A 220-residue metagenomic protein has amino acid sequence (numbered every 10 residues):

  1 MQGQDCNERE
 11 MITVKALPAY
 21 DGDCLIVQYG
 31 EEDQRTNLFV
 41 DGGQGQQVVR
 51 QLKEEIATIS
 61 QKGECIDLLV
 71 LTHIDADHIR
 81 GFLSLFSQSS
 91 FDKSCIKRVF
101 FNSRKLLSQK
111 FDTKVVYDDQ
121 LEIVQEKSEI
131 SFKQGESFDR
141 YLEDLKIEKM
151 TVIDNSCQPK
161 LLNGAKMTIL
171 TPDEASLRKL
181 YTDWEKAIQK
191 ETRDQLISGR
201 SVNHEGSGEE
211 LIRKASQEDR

Functional and structural regions predicted by a protein language model:
Q2, C6-M11, Q88-R220: Flexible, acidic/histidine-containing loops and adjacent segments that form or flank the divalent-metal
N7-K62: Conserved beta-strand hairpin/beta-sheet module of binuclear metal-dependent hydrolase folds, prominently
K15-L17, L38, V70, F100 (+1 more regions): Hydrophobic/aromatic beta-strand patches that form the interior of the parallel beta-sheet core in alpha/beta enzyme
D21-D23, Q46-Q47, I74-R80, L106-L107 (+1 more regions): Active-site environment of divalent metal-dependent phosphoester hydrolases
I26-V27, H78-S84, K110-T113: A short acidic (Asp/Glu
R35-T36, R50-F100: Active-site metal-binding motif and surrounding structural segment of the metallo-beta-lactamase
G42-G43, T72-I74, P172: Active-site-proximal beta-strand/loop segments in catalytic clefts of secreted hydrolases
